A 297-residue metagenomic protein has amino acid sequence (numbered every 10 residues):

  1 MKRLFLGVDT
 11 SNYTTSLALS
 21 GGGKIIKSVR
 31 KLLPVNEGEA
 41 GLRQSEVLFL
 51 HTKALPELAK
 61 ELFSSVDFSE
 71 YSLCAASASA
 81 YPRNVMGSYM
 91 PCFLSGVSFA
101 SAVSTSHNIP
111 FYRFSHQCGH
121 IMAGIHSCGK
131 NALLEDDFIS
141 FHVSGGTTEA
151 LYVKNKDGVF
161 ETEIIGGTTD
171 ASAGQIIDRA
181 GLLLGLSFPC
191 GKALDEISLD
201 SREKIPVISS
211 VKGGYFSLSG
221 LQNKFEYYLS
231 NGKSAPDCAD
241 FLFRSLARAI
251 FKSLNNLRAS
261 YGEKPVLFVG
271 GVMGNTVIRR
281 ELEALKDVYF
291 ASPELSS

Functional and structural regions predicted by a protein language model:
M1-K2, I109-F138: Conserved phosphate-binding catalytic cores of ATP/NTP-utilizing and phosphoryl-transfer enzymes
R3, T10-S11, I26-S28, A132-D136 (+2 more regions): A short helix-loop
S11-F49, V159-I164: Short glycine-rich, Thr/Ser-proximal phosphate-binding strand/loop in the N-terminal lobe of ATP-dependent enzymes
V29-K31, L50-V66, A249-L254: Short, well-ordered amphipathic alpha-helical segments that serve as non-catalytic structural scaffolds within diverse
F63-S98, T105: Short beta-strand-loop/turn "lid" adjacent to the catalytic site in phosphate-handling enzymes
A78-Y81, V103, S144, P265-N275 (+1 more regions): Glycine-rich beta-strand-to-loop/alpha-helix junction loops that act as flexible
H120-A123, A291-S297: Glycine-rich phosphate-binding/hydrolytic loop that grips phosphoryl groups
E196-V266, V272-F290: A contiguous, well-structured pocket-lining segment that forms one wall/lid of small-molecule binding clefts in soluble
